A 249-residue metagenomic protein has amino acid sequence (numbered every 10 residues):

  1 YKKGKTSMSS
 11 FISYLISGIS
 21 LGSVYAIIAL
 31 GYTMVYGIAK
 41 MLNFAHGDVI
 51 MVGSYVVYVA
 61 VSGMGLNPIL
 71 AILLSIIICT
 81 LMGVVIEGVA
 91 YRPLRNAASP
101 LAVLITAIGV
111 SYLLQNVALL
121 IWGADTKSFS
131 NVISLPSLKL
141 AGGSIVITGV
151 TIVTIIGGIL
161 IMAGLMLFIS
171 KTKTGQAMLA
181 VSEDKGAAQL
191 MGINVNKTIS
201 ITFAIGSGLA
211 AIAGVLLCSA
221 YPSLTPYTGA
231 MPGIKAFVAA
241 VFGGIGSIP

Functional and structural regions predicted by a protein language model:
Y1-I28, V56, N67-A71, A97-A102 (+4 more regions): Membrane-interfacial amphipathic/re-entrant helices at transmembrane-helix boundaries
F11-G63, V85, V89-A98, A102 (+2 more regions): Single transmembrane alpha-helix segments in multi-pass membrane proteins
L21-G22, S144-L224, I248: Helix-loop-helix "hairpin" substructures at the membrane interface of multi-pass membrane proteins
Y25, G65-I77, F203-P249: Transmembrane alpha-helical segments in multi-pass inner-membrane proteins
Y32-I38, V57, M82-G88, V110 (+5 more regions): Alpha-helical transmembrane segments of polytopic integral membrane proteins, especially the permease/helical cores
S54-Y58, I76-M82, V110-A118, G157-M166 (+1 more regions): Hydrophobic core segments of alpha-helical transmembrane domains in multi-pass membrane transport and ion-translocation
G65-V110, V117: Alpha-helical transmembrane segments within multi-pass membrane transporters and channels
P93-L94, P100-K171, T198: Transmembrane helix-bundle core of multi-pass membrane transporters and related energy-transducing complexes
